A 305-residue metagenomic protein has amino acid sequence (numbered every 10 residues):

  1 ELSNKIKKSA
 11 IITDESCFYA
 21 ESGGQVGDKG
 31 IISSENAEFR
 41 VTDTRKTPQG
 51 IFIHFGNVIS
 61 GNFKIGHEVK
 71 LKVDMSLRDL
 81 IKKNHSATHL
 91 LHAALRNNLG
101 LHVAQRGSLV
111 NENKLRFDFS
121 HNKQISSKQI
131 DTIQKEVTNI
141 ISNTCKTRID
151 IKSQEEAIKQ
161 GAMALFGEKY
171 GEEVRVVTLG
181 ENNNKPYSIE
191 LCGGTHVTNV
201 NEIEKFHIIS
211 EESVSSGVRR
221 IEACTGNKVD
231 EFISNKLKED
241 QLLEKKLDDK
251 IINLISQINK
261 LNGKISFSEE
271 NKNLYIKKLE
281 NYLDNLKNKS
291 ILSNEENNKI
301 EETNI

Functional and structural regions predicted by a protein language model:
E1-L71: Conserved nucleotide-binding/hydrolysis modules and their immediate coupling elements across P-loop/ASCE NTPase motors
L2-S16, G66-L80, A94, Y170-I189 (+1 more regions): Short, hydrophobic/aliphatic alpha-helical segments
Y19-I32, G61-F119, V218: Active/ligand-binding-proximal structured segments within catalytic/core domains that scaffold catalytic residues
Y19-S22, K29-G30, I81, S127-K128 (+4 more regions): Short helix/loop capping segments that flank catalytic or ligand/cofactor-binding pockets
I53-N57, L71-L77, K114-Q124, A223 (+1 more regions): Short, hydrophobic beta-strand segments
H102, E112, V200-I305: Terminal appendage regions of diverse proteins
Q105, N143-S153, L254-I255, L292: Flexible, glycine/charged-enriched surface loops at secondary-structure junctions
E112-V214: Non-catalytic interaction/regulatory segments
